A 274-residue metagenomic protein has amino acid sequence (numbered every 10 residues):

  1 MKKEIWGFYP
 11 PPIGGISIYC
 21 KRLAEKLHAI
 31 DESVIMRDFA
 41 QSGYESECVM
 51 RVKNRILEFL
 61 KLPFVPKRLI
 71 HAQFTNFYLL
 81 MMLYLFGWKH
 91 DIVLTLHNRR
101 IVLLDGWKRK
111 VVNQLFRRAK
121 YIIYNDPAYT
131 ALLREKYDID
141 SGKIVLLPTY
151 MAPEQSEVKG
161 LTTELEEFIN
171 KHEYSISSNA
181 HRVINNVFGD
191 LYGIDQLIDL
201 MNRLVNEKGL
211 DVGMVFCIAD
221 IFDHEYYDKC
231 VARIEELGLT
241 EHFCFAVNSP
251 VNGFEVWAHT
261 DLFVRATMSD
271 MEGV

Functional and structural regions predicted by a protein language model:
E4, L165-Y192, I198-M201: Conserved donor-binding/catalytic core segment of Leloir-type glycosyltransferases
F39-S42, N179, V212-D228: Glycosyltransferase donor-sugar binding loop
L60, W88, R99-Y124: Membrane-proximal helix-turn-helix segments that form the acceptor-binding/catalytic region of lipid-linked
A72-L80, L96-R99: Short His-centered aromatic/hydrophobic patch
R117-E135, I139-T163, N170-E173, N179-A180: Donor nucleotide-sugar binding/catalytic pocket of nucleotide-sugar-dependent glycosyltransferases
V215-D220, Y227-S249: Nucleotide-activated donor-binding/catalytic signature segment of Leloir-type glycosyltransferases, i.e., the conserved
H242, A258-E272: Acidic donor-binding loop of glycosyltransferase active sites
N248-P250, E255-T260: Short alpha-helical donor nucleotide-sugar binding micro-motif in glycosyltransferases
